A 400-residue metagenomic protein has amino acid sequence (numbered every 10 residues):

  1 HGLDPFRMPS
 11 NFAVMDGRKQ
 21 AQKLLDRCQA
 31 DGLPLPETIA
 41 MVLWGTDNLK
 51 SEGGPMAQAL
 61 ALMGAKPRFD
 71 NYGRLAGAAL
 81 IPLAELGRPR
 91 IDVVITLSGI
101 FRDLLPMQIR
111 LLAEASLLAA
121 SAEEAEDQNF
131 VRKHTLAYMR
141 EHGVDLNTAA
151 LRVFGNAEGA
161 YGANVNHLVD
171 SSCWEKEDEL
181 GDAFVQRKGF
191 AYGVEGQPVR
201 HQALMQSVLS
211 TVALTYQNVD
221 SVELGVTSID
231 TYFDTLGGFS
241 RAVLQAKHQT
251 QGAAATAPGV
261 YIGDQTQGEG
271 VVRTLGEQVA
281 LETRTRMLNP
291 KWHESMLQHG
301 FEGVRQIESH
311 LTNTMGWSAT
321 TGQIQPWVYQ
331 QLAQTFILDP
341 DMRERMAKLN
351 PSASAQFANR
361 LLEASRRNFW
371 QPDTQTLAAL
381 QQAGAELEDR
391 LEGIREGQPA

Functional and structural regions predicted by a protein language model:
H1-A400: Ligand/cofactor-recognition surfaces for anionic moieties
